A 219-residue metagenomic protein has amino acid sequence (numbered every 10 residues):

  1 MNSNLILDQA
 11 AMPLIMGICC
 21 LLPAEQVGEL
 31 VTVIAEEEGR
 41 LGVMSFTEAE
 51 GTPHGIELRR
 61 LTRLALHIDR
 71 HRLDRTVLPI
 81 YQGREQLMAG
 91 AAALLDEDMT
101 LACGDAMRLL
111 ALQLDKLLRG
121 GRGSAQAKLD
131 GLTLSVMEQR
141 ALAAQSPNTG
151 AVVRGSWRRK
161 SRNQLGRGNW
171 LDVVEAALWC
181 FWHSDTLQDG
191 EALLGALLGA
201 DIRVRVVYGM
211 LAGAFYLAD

Functional and structural regions predicted by a protein language model:
M1-D219: Structured, active/binding-site neighborhoods that engage oxygen-rich ligands
